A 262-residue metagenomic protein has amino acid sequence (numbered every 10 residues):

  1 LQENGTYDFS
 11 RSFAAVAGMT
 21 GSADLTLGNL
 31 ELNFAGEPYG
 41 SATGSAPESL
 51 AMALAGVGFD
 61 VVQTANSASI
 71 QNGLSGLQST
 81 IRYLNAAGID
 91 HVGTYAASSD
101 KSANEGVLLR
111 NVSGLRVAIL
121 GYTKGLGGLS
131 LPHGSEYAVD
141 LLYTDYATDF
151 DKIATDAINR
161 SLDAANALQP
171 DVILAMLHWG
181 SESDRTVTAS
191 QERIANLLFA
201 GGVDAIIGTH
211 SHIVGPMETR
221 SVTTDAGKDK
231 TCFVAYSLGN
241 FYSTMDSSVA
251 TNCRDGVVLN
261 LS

Functional and structural regions predicted by a protein language model:
L1-S262: Acidic, metal/ion-coordinating pockets
